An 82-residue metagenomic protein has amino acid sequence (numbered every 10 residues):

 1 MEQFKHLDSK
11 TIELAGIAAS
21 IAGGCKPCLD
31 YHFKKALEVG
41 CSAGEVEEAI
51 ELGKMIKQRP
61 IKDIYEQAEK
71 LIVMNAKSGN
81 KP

Functional and structural regions predicted by a protein language model:
M1-P82: Hydrophobic alpha-helical segments
